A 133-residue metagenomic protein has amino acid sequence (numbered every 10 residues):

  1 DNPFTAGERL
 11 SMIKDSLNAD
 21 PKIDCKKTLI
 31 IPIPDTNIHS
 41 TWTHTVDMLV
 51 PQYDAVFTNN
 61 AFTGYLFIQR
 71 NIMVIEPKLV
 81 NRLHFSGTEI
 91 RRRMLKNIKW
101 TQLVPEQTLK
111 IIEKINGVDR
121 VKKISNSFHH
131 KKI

Functional and structural regions predicted by a protein language model:
D1-I133: Nucleotidyltransferase catalytic core that binds NTPs
